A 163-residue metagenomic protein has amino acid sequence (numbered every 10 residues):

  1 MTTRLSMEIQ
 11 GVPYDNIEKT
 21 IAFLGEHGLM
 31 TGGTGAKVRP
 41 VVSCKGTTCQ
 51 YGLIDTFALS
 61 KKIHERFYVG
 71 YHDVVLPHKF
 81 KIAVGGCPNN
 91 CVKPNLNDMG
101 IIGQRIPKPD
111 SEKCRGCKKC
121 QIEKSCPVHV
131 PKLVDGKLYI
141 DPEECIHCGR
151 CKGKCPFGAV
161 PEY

Functional and structural regions predicted by a protein language model:
M1-P107, K113-G116: Small-residue-enriched alpha-helical segments and adjacent helix-cap loops that form tight helix-helix packing
K45-T48, F67-H72, L76-K79, G100-G153 (+1 more regions): Ferredoxin-like iron-sulfur electron-transfer modules
